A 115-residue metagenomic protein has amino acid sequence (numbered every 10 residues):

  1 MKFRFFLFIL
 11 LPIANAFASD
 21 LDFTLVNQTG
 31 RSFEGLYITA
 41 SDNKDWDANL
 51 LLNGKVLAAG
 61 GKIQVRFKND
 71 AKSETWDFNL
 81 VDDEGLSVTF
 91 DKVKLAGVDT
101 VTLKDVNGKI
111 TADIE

Functional and structural regions predicted by a protein language model:
M1-I9: Sec-dependent signal peptide recognition, specifically the positively charged N-region followed immediately by
I13-D20: Sec/Tat signal peptide C-region and signal peptidase I cleavage site
F23-G30: Asparagine-centered strand-capping/turn motif at beta-strand->loop junctions
S32-T39, T75-D77: Short, hydrophobic/aromatic beta-strand segments
A40-D45, D83-G85: Change "in extracellular beta-sheet-rich domains … of secreted and cell-surface proteins" to "in beta-sheet-rich domains
K44-A71: Intrinsically disordered, low-complexity Pro/Gly/Ser/Thr-rich segments with frequent PxxP/GP/PP motifs and embedded
S73-D83: A short, solvent-exposed beta-strand micro-motif common in secreted/extracellular proteins
S87-E115: Extracellular beta-sheet/turn segments enriched in Thr/Pro/Gly and aliphatic residues
